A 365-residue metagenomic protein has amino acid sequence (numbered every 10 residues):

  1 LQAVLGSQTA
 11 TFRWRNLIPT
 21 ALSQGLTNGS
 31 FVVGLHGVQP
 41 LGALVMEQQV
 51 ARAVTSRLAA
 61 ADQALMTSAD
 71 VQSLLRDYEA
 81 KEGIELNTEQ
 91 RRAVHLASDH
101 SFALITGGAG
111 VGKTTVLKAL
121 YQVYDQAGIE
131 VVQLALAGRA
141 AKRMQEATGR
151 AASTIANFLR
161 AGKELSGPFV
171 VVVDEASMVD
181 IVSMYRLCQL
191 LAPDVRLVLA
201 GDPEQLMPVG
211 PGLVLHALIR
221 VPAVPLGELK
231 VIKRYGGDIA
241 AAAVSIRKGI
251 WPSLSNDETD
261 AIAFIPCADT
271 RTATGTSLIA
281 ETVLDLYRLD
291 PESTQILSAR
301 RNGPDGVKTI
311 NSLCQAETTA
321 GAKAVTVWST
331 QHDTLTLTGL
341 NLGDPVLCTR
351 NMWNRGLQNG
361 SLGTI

Functional and structural regions predicted by a protein language model:
L1-F12: Positively charged, polyanion-binding regions of nucleic-acid-associated proteins
R15, L41, G108, L134-L136 (+3 more regions): Generic beta-strand/beta-sheet core signal
P19-H95: Pre-P-loop entry segment of helicase/translocase ATPase cores
G29, Q49, S73, D77-Y78 (+2 more regions): Conserved helicase motor core of P-loop NTPases
R91-V94, D99-T259: ASCE P-loop NTPase helicase motor core
L104, V132, Q295-L297, L347 (+1 more regions): Conserved beta-strand elements of the Class I
Q358-I365: Short beta-strand-centered aromatic/proline hotspots
